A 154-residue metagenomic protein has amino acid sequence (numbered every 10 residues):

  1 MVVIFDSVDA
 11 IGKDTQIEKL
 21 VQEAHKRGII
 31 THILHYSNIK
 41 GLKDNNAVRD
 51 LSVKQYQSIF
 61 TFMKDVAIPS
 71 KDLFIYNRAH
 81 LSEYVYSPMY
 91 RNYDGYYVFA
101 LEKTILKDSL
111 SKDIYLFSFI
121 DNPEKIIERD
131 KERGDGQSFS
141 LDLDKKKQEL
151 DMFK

Functional and structural regions predicted by a protein language model:
V2: Walker A (P-loop) ATP-phosphate-binding motif of ABC ATPase nucleotide-binding domains
F5: Hydrophobic anchor at the beta1->P-loop junction of P-loop NTPases
V8, R78-H80, I120: Anionic group-transfer/hydrolysis microenvironments
I11, T15-D72: Conserved substrate/cofactor phosphate-moiety recognition/catalytic segment in nucleotide-dependent phosphotransferases
G12-K13, E83, I126: Conserved protein kinase catalytic core
S70-F74, K112-Y115: Loop/turn-to-beta-strand initiation segments
K71-Y84: Conserved P-loop NTPase "ATPase switch" module shared by AAA+ and STAND
Y86, Y90-F153: A glycine- and Lys/Arg-enriched "phosphate-lid" helix/loop adjacent to the NTP-binding pocket of small-molecule kinases
